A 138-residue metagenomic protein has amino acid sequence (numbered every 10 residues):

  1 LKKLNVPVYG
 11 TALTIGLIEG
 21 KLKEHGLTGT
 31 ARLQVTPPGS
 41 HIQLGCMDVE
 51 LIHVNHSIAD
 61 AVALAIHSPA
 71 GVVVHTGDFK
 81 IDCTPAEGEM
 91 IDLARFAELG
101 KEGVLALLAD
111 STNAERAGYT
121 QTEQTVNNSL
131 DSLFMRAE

Functional and structural regions predicted by a protein language model:
L1-E138: His/Asp/Glu-rich metal-coordinating catalytic cores of metallo-dependent phosphodiesterases/hydrolases acting on
